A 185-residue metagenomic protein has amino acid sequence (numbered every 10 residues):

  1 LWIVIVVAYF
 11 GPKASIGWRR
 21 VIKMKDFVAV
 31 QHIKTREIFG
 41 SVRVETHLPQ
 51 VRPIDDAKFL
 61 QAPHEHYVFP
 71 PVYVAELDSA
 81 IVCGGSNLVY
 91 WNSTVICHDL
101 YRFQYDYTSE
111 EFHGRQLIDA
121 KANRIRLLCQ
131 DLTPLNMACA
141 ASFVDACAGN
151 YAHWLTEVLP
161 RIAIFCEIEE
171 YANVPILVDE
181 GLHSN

Functional and structural regions predicted by a protein language model:
W2-V6: Hydrophobic membrane-insertion alpha-helices, especially the h-region of bacterial N-terminal signal peptides
V7-P160, C166, A172-P175: Phosphate-centric recognition/catalysis
V174-L182: Short internal beta-strands
